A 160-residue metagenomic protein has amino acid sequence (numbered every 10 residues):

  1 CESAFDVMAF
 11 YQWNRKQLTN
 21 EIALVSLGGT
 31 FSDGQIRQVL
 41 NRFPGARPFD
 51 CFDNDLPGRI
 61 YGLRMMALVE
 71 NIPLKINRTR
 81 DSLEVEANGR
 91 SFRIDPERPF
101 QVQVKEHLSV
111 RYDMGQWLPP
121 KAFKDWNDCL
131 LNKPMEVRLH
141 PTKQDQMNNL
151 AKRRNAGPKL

Functional and structural regions predicted by a protein language model:
E2-S3: Helix N-cap/beta->alpha junction signal
D6: Conserved Rossmann-like nucleotide-cofactor binding loop
A9: Phosphate-binding glycine-rich loops and their immediate beta-loop-alpha structural context
Q12-L160: TOPRIM fold recognition
